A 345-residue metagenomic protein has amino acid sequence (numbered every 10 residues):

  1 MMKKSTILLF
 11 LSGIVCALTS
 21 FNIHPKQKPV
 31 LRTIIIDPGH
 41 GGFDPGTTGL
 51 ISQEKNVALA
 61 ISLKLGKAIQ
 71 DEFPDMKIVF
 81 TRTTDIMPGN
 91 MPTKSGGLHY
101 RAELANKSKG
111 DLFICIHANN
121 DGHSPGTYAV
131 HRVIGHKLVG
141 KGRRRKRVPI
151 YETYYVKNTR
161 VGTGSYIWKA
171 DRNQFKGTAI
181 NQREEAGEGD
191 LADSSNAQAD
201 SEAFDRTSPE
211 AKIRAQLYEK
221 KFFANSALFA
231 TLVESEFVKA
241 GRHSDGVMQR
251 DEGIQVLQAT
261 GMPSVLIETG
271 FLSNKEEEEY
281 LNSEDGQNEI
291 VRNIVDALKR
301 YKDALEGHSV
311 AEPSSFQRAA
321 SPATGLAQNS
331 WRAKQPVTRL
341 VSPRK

Functional and structural regions predicted by a protein language model:
M1-S5: Positively charged n-region of N-terminal signal peptides that target proteins for export
L9-A17: Bacterial N-terminal signal peptides
H24, P29-L31, L59-R318, T324 (+1 more regions): Active-site-proximal helix/loop segments of hydrolytic enzymes
R32-I51: Short glycine-rich His-centered loop
G49-Q53, Y280-S283: Short glycine-enriched, charge-decorated loop/helix-capping segments at active-site entrances that position
S52-N56, A60: …and closely analogous acidic/polar surface helices at protein-protein or active-site interfaces in A-domain-like
